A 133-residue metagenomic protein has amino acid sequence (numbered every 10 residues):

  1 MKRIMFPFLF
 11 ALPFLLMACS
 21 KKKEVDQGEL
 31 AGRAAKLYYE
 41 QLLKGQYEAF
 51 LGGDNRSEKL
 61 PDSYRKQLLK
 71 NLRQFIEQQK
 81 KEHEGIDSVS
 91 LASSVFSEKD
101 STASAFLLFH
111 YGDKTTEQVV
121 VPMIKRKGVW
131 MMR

Functional and structural regions predicted by a protein language model:
M1-C19: Sec-dependent bacterial lipoprotein signal peptides
I4, E24-G28, F96: Generic alpha-helix initiation/capping and coil-helix boundary signal
A11, A35, A103-A105: Small side chains
A18-K44: Short, low-complexity N-terminal intrinsically disordered segments enriched in polar/charged residues
G32-L37, Y47-E98: Short solvent-exposed beta->alpha transition segments
S88-R133: Exposed beta-sheet edge and beta->alpha loop/turn motif
